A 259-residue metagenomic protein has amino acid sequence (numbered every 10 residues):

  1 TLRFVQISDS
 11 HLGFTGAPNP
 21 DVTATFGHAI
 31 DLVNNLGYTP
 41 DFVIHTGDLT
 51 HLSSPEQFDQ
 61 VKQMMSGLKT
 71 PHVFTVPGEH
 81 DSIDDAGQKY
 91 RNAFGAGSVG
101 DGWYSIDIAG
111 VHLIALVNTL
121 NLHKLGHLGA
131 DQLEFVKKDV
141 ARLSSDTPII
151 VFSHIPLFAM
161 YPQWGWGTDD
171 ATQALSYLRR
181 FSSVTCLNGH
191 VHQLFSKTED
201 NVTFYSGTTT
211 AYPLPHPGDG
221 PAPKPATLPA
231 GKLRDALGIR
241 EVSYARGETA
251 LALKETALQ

Functional and structural regions predicted by a protein language model:
T1-D59, K138, M160: N-terminal active-site segment of His-dependent metallophosphoesterases
F4, V43, L113, I149-I150: Hydrophobic beta-strand anchors of alpha/beta hydrolase catalytic cores
D9, G47-D48, G78-E79, H154 (+1 more regions): Active-site glycine-centered loops adjacent to acidic/histidine catalytic or metal-binding residues that shape
F14-G16, L49-T50, T119-A130, F158-Q163: Surface-exposed cleft-lining segments at the edges of enzyme active sites
S54-P148, D170-T185, K197-D200, T208 (+2 more regions): Extended active-site neighborhood of metal-dependent phosphoesterases/phosphodiesterases
N118, F152-L157, G189-V191, T256: Short, well-ordered beta-to-alpha junction loops that form the rim of enzyme active sites and present histidine/acidic
L143-M160: Short acidic, glycine-rich surface-loop motifs adjacent to enzyme active sites
